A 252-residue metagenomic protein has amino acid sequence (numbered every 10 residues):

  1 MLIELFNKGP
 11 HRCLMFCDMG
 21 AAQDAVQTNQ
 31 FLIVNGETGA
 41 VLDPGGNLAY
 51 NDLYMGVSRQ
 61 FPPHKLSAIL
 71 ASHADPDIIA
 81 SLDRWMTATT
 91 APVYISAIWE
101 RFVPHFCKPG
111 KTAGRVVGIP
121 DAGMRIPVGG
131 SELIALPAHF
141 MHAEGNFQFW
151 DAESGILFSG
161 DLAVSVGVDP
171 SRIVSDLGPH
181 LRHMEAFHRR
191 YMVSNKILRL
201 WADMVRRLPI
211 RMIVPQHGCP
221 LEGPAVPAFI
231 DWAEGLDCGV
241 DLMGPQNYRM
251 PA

Functional and structural regions predicted by a protein language model:
L2-S58, F147-D151, G155-G160: Conserved beta-strand hairpin/beta-sheet module of binuclear metal-dependent hydrolase folds, prominently
L5, I95-N146, V193-D203: Metallo-beta-lactamase
G9, A88-T89, T112: Short, structured coil segments at secondary-structure junctions
L42-P44, K65-A74, V93-A97, L157-D161 (+3 more regions): Active-site neighborhood of phospho(di)ester-bond hydrolases with catalytic His/Asp-centered motifs
A49, A74-I79, E100-V103, M124 (+3 more regions): Active-site environment of divalent metal-dependent phosphoester hydrolases
A49-Y94: Active-site metal-binding motif and surrounding structural segment of the metallo-beta-lactamase
E132, H139-P224, E234-L236: Metallo-beta-lactamase
H217-A252: Binuclear metal-ion centers of metallo-dependent hydrolases, dominated by the metallo-beta-lactamase
